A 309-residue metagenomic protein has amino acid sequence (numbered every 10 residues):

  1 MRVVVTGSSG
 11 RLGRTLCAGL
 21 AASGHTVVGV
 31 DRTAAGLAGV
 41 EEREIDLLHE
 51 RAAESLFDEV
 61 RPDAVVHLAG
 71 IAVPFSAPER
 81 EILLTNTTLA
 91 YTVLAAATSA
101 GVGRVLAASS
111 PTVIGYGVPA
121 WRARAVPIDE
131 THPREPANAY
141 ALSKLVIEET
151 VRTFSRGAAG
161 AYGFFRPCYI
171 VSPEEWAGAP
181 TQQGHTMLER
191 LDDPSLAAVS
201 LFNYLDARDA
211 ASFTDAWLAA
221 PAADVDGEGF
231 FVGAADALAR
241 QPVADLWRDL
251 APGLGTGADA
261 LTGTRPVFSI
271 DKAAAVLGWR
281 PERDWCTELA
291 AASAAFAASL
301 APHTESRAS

Functional and structural regions predicted by a protein language model:
V3-A22: N-terminal Rossmann NAD(P)H-binding glycine-rich loop of SDR-like oxidoreductase domains
I45-T85: NAD(P)H-binding glycine-rich loop region in Rossmannoid oxidoreductase-like domains and their noncatalytic homologs
L83-A90, L94, L106, S143-K144 (+1 more regions): Short alpha-helix in the Rossmann-fold core of NAD(P)-dependent oxidoreductases
L84, A120-A161: Catalytic helix-loop patch of NAD(P)-dependent Rossmann-fold dehydrogenases
T92-A137: Conserved Rossmann-fold NAD(P)-dependent oxidoreductase catalytic core, especially the SDR/UDP-sugar
P119, E149-D209: NAD(P)-dependent short-chain dehydrogenase/reductase
A211-R265, I270, A301-T304: Mid/C-terminal beta-alpha module of Rossmann-like enzyme folds, strongest in SDR-family dehydrogenases/epimerases
G253-S309: C-terminal amphipathic/interface module of NAD(P)-dependent oxidoreductases and related NAD-binding regulators
